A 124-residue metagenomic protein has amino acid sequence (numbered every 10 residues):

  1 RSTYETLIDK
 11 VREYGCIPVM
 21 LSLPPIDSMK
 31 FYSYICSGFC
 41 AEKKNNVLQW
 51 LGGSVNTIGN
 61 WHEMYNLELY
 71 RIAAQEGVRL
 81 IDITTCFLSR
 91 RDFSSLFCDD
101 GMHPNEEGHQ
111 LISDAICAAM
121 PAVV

Functional and structural regions predicted by a protein language model:
R1-V124: Alpha-helical cap/lid subdomain in secreted, periplasmic, or secretory-pathway luminal O-acyl-processing enzymes
